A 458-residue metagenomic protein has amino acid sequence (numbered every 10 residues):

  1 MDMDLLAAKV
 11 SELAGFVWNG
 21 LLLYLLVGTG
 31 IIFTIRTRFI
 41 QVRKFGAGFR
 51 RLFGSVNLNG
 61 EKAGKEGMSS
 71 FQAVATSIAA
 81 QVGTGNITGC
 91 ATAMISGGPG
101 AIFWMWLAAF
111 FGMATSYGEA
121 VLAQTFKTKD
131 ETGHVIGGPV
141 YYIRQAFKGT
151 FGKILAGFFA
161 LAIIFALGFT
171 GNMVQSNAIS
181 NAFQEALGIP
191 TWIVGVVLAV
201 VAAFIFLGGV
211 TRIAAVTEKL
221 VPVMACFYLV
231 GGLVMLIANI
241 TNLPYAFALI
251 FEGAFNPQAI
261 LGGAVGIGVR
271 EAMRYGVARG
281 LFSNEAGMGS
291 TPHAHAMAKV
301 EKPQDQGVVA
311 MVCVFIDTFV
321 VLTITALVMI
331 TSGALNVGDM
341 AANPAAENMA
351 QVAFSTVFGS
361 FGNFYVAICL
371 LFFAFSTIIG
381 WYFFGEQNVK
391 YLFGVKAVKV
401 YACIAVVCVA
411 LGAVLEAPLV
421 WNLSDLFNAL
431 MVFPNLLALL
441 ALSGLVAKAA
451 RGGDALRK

Functional and structural regions predicted by a protein language model:
M1-T84, I95-A101, G112, A410 (+1 more regions): N-terminal alpha-helical transmembrane segments of multi-pass membrane transport and channel/translocase proteins
L6, R36-Q41, N86-C90, L167-I179 (+5 more regions): Transmembrane helix-loop junctions in multi-pass membrane proteins
L26-I32, R36-F49, F159, S176-F183 (+2 more regions): Membrane-interface loop-to-helix entry segments
F33-T34, A108-G133, V140, R144-N177 (+3 more regions): Helix-loop-helix module between adjacent transmembrane segments
F39-M68, T92-I102, W106, A114-T150 (+4 more regions): Flexible loop linkers connecting adjacent transmembrane helices in multi-pass alpha-helical membrane transporters
L58-S96, L122-T125, E131-V140, R144-A146 (+2 more regions): Alpha-helical membrane segments and immediately flanking helix-loop junctions that form or couple to the substrate/ion
F111-E119, V196-V210, V221-T241, R274 (+3 more regions): Selective recognition of specific alpha-helical transmembrane segments in multi-pass small-molecule
Y117-K127, E131, L233-L249, P257-A264 (+3 more regions): Extracellular/periplasmic helix-exit of transmembrane alpha-helices
